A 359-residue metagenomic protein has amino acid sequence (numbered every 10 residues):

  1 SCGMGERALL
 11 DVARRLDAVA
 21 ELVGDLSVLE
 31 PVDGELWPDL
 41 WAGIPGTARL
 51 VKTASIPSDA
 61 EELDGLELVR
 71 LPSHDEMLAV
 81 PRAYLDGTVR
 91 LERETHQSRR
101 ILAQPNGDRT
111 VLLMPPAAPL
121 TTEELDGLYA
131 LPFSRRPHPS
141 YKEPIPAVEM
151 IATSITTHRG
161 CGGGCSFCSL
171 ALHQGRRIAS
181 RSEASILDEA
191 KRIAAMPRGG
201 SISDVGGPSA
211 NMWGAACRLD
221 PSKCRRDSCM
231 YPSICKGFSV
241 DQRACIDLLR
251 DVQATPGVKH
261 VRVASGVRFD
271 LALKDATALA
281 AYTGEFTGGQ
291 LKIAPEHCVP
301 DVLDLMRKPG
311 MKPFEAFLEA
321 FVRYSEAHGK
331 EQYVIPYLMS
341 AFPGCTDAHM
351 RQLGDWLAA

Functional and structural regions predicted by a protein language model:
S1-N106: Glycine-rich beta-alpha loop elements in corrinoid/cobalamin-binding modules across cobalamin-dependent enzymes
C2, M114-A118, I151-H158, L172 (+5 more regions): Hydrophobic alpha-helical scaffolding
L85-S154: N-terminal [4Fe-4S]-dependent radical SAM core
L128, C161, C165, I186 (+1 more regions): Conserved, mostly hydrophobic/aromatic
Y141-S169, A194, S203: N-terminal pre-triad scaffold of radical SAM enzymes
L172-S201, D251: Conserved alpha-helical substructure of the radical SAM core
R192-I335, M339-P343: Conserved SAM/AdoMet-binding glycine-rich loop
T277-A278, F342-A358: Catalytic cores of alpha/beta
